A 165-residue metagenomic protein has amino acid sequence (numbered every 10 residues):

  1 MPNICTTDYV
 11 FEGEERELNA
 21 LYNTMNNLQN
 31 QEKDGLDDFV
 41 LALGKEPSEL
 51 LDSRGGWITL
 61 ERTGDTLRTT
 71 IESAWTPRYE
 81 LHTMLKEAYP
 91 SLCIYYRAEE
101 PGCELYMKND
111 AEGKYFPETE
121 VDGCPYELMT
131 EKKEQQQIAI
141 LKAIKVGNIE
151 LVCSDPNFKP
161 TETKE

Functional and structural regions predicted by a protein language model:
M1-E165: Intrinsic low-complexity, intrinsically disordered or marginally ordered coil/linker segments
